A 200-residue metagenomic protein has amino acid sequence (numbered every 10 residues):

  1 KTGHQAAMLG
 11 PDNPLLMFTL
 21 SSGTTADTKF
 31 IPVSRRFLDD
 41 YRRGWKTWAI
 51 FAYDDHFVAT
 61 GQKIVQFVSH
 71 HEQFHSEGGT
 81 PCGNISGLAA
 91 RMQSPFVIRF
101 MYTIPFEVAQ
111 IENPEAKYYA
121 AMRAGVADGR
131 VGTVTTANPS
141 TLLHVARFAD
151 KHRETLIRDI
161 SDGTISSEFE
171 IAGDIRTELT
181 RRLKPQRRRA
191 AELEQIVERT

Functional and structural regions predicted by a protein language model:
K1-T200: Active-site phosphate/ATP/adenylate-binding loop shared across adenylate-forming ligases
